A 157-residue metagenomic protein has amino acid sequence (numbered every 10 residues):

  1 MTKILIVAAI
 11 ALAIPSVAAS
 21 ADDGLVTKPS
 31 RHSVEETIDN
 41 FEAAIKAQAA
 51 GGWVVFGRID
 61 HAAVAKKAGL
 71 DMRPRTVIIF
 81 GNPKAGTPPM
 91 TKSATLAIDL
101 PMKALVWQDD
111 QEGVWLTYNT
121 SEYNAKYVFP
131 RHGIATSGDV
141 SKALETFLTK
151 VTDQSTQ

Functional and structural regions predicted by a protein language model:
M1-L5: Positively charged n-region of N-terminal signal peptides that target proteins for export
V7-P15: Bacterial N-terminal signal peptides
A19-W53, Q157: Terminal, regulation- and interaction-focused segments at domain boundaries
S30-I38, R58, G133, S137 (+1 more regions): Solvent-exposed, acidic/flexible segments
E35-E42, A62, S141, E145-L148: Extracytoplasmic/secreted envelope proteins and their assembly/folding machinery, especially bacterial periplasmic
E42, K46-G51, F56-M102: Compact, glycine-rich, soluble single-domain proteins
A104-D110: Short, low-complexity Ser/Thr-rich regulatory SLiMs
T120-Q157: C-terminal partner/receptor-binding element of secreted or periplasmic proteins
